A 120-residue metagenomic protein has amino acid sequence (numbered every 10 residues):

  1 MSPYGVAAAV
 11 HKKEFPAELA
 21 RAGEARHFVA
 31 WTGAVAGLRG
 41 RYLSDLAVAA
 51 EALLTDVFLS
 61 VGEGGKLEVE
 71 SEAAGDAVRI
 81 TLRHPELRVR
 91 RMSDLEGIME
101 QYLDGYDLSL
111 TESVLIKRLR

Functional and structural regions predicted by a protein language model:
M1-K12, D56-R120: Conserved beta-strand-loop-beta-strand hairpin that lines the nucleotide-binding pocket of ATP/GTP-utilizing enzymes
M1-V48: Bergerat-fold GHKL ATPase/HATPase_c domain
G40-G65: Conserved ATP-binding N-box helix of the HATPase_c
